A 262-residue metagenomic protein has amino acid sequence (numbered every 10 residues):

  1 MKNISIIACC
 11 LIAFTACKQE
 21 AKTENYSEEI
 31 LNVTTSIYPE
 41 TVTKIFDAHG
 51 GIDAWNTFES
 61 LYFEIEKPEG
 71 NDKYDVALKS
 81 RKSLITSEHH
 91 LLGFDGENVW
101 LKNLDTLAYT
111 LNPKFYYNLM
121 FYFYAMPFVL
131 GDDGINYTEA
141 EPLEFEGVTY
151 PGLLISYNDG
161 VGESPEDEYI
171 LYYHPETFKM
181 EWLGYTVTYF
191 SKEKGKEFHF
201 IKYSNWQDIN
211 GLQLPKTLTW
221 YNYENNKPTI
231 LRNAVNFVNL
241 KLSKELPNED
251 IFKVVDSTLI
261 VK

Functional and structural regions predicted by a protein language model:
K2-A8: Sec-dependent signal peptide recognition, specifically the positively charged N-region followed immediately by
A13-A16: C-terminal motif of bacterial Sec signal peptides marking the signal peptidase cleavage site
K18-E20: Bacterial signal peptide processing site
Y26-S27, L31-Y109, T138-E141: N-terminal mature ectodomain segment of secretory-pathway/periplasmic proteins
A54-T57, E146-V148, L212: Edge/loop elements at the starts and ends of beta-strands within beta-rich repeat scaffolds
E59-L61, K67, N118-F123, E176-Y189: Short, basic/low-complexity N-terminal boundary segments at the transition from targeting/disordered tails
L101-D167, S191-G195, D250-D256, I260-K262: Flexible, processing/modification-adjacent segments and terminal tails in exported/periplasmic/extracellular proteins
Y150-F252: Gly/Pro-enriched, hydrophobic low-complexity segments that function as extracytoplasmic propeptides/linkers
